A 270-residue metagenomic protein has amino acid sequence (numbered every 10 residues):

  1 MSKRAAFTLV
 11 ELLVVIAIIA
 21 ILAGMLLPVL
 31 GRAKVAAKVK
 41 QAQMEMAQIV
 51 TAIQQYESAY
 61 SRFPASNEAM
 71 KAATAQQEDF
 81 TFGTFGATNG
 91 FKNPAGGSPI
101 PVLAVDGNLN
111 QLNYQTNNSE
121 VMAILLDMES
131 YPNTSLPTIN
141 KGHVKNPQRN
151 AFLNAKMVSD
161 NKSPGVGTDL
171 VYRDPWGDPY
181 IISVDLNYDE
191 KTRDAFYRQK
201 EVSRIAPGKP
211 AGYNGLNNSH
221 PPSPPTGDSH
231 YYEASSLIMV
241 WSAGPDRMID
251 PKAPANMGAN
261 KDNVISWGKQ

Functional and structural regions predicted by a protein language model:
M1-S2, G177: Short intrinsically disordered, low-complexity coil segments enriched in acidic
K3-A33, A42, M46: N-terminal single-pass transmembrane signal-anchor helix
A20, A36, L112: Charge-dense, low-complexity intrinsically disordered segments
G31, K38, V166: Generic anion/oxyanion-binding catalytic loop in active/binding sites
Q43-Q270: N-terminal pilin/flagellin-like segments and related low-complexity appendage regions
